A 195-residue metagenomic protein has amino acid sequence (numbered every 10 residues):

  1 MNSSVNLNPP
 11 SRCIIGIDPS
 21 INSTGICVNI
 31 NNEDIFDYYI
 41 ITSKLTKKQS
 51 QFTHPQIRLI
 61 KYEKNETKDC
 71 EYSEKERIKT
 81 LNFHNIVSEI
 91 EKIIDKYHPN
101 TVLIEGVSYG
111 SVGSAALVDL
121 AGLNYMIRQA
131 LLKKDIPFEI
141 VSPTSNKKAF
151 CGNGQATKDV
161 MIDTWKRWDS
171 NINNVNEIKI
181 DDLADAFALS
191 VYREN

Functional and structural regions predicted by a protein language model:
M1-N195: Phosphate- and other anionic-substrate recognition elements at nucleic-acid/protein interfaces
